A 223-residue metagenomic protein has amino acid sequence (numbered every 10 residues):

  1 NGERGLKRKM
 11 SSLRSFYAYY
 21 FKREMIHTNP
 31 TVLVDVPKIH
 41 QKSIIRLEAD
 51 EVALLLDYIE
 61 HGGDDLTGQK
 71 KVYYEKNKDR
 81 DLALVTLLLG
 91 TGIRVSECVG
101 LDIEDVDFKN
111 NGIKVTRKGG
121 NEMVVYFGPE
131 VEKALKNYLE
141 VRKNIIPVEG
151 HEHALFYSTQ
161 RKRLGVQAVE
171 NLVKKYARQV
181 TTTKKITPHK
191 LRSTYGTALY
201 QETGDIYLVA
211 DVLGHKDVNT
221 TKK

Functional and structural regions predicted by a protein language model:
N1-K223: Conserved catalytic core of the tyrosine transesterase superfamily
